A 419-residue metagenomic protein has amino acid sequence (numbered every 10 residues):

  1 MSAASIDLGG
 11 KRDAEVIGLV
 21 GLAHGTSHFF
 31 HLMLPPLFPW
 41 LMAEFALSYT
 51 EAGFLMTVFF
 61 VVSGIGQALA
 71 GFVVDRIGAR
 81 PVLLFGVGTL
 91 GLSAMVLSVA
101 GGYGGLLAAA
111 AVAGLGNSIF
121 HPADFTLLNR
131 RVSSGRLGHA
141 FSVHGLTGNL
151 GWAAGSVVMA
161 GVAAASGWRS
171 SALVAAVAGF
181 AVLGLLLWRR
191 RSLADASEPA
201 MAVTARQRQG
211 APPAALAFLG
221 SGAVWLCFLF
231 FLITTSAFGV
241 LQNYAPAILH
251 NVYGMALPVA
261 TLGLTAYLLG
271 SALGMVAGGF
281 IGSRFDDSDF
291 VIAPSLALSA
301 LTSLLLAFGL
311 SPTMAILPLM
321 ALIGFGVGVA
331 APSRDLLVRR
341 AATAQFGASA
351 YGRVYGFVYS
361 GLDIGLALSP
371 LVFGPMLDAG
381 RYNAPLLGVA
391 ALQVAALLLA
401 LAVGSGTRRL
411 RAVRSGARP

Functional and structural regions predicted by a protein language model:
L32, F60-A68, W152-A153, L268-A272 (+2 more regions): Residue-level signature of mid-helix packing/kink "hotspots" within the transmembrane helices of 12-pass Major
L34-P35, A223-T265: Extracytoplasmic gate region of multi-pass secondary transporters
I65-G101: Conserved MFS/SLC helix-loop-helix module at the cytosolic interface between two early adjacent transmembrane helices
G66-G78, M275-D287, L377: Helix-to-loop junctions at the C-terminal end of transmembrane segments in multipass secondary transporters
R76-G86, S283-L296: Cytoplasmic membrane-interface "Motif A"-like loop-to-helix N-cap segments of 12-TM Major Facilitator Superfamily
A109-G148: Cytoplasmic helix-loop-helix junction between adjacent transmembrane helices in 12-TM secondary transporters
H144-A194: Helix-loop-helix hairpin linking two adjacent transmembrane segments in secondary transporters
D289-R334: C-terminal transmembrane helical hairpin of 12-TM major facilitator-type secondary transporters
